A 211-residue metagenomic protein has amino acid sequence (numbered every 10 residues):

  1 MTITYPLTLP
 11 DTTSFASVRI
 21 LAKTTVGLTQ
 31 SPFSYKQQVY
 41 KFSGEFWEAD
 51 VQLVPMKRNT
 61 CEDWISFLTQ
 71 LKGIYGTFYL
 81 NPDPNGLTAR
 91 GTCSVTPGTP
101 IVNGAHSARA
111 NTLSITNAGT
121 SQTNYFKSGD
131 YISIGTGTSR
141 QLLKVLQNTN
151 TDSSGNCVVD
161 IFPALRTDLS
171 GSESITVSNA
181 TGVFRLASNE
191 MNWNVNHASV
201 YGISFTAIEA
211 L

Functional and structural regions predicted by a protein language model:
M1-L211: Extracellular/virion structural assembly segments
